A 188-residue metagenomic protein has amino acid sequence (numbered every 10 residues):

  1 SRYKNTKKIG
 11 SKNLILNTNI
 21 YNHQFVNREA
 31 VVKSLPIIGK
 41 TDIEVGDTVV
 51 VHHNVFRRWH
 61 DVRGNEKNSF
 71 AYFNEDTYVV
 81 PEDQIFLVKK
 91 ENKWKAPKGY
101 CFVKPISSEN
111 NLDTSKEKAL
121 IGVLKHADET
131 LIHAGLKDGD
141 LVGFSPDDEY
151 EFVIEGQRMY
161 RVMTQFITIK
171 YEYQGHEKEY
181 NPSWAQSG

Functional and structural regions predicted by a protein language model:
S1-G188: Acidic-enriched and Gly/Ser
